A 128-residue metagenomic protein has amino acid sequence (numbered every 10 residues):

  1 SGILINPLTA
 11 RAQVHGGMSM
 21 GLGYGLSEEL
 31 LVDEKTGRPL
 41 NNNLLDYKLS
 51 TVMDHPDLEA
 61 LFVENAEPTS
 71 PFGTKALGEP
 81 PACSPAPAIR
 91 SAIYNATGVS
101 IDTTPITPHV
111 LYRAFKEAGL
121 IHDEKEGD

Functional and structural regions predicted by a protein language model:
S1-D128: C-terminal catalytic domains of large/alpha subunits in multi-subunit enzymes
